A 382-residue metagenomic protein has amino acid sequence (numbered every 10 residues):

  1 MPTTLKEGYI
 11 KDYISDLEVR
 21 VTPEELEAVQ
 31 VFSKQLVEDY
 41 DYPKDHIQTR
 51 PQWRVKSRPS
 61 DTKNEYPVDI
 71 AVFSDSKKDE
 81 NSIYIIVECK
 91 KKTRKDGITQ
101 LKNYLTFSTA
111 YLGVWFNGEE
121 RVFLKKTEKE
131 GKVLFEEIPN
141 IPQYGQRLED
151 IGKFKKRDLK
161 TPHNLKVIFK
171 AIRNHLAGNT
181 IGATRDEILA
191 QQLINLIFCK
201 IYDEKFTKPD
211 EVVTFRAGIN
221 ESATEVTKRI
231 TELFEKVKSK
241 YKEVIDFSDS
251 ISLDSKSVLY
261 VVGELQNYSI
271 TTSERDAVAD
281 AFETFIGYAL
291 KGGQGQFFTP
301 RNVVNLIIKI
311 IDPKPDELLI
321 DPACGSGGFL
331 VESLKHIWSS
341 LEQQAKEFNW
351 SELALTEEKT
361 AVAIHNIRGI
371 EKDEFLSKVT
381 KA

Functional and structural regions predicted by a protein language model:
M1-L112, E119-K156: A short, conserved, highly charged catalytic patch centered on acidic carboxylates
R20-L26, T180-L193, S252, T271-D276: Structural motif
V31, I188, Q192-L196, Y260 (+4 more regions): Amphipathic alpha-helical interaction segments
V87, L112-F116, I320, R368-I370: Hydrophobic/aromatic beta-strand patches that form the interior of the parallel beta-sheet core in alpha/beta enzyme
L112-K236: Charged, often flexible domain-edge or linker segments that flank or initiate folded functional domains
G178, A277-N302, I308-I310: Class I SAM-dependent transferase core
I194-G287: Long recognition/docking surfaces used for binding and targeting
Q296-A382: Conserved S-adenosyl-L-methionine
